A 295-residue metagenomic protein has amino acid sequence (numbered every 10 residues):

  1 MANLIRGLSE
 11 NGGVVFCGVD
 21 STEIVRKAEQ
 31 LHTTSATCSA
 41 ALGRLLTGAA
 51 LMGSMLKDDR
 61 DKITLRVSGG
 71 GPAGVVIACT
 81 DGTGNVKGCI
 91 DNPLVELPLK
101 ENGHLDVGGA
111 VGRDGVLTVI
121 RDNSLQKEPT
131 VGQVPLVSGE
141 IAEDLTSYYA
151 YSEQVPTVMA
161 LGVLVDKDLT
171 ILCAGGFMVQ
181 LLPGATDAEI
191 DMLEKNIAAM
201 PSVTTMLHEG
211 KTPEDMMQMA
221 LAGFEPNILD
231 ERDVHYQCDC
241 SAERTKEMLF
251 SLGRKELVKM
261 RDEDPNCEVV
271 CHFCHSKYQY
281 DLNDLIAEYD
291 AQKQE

Functional and structural regions predicted by a protein language model:
M1-D230: Interaction interfaces in information-processing and related assembly proteins
A198-E295: Cys/His-clustered metal-coordination modules, chiefly Zn-binding fingers
